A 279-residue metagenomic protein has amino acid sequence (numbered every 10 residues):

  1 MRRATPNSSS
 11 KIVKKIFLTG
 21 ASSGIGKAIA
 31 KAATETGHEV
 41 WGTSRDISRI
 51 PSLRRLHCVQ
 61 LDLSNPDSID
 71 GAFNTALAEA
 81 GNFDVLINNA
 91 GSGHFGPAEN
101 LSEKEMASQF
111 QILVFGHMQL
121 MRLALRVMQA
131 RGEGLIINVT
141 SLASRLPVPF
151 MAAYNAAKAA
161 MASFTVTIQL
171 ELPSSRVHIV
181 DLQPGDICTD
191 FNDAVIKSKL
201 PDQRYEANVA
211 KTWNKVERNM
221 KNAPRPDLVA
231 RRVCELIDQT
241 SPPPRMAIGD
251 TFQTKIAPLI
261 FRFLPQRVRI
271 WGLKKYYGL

Functional and structural regions predicted by a protein language model:
S22-S23: Conserved glycine-rich cofactor-binding loop
R54-D67: Rossmann-fold cofactor-recognition segment
P97-A98, S102-A107: Substrate-binding pocket helix/loop in short-chain dehydrogenase/reductase
M121, A157-A160: Active-site helix of classical SDR
M121-R122, V166: A short, exposed helix-loop element centered on a Lys and neighboring polar residues
S141: Residue(s) in the substrate-gating loop at a strand-loop-helix junction that position the organic substrate next
S174-P243: SDR active-site lid
